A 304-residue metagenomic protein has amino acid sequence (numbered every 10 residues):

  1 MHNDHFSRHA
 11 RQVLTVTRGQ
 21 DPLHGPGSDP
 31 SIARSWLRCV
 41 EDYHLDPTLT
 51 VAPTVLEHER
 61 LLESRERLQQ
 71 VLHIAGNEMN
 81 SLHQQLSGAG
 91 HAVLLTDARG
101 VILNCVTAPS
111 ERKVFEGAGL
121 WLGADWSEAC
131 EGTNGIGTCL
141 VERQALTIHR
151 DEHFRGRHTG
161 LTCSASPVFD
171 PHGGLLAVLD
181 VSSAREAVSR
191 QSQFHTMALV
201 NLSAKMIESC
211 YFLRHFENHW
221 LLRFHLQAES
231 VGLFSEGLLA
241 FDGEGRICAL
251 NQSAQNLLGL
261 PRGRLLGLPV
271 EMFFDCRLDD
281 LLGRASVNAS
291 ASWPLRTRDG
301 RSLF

Functional and structural regions predicted by a protein language model:
M1-A129, G137-T147, G160-T162, F169-V178 (+2 more regions): Intrinsically disordered, low-complexity terminal regulatory regions
E78-L86, T138, N256-L257, M272-C276 (+1 more regions): Amphipathic alpha-helical regulatory segments at dimerization interfaces that relay allosteric signals between sensory
L103-N104, L258, L266, F274: PAS-family sensory domains
A108-E111, F115, A254-L265: PAS/PAS-like sensory domain cap-loop motif
G123-A124, G263, E271: Glycine-centered loop/turn motifs
D151-E152, G160-A165, P269, F274-F304: PAS-family sensory/regulatory modules and their coupling/dimerization elements
D151-R155, L226-Q227: Short, solvent-exposed loop/turn elements at beta->coil junctions and helix N-caps that rim active or binding pockets
